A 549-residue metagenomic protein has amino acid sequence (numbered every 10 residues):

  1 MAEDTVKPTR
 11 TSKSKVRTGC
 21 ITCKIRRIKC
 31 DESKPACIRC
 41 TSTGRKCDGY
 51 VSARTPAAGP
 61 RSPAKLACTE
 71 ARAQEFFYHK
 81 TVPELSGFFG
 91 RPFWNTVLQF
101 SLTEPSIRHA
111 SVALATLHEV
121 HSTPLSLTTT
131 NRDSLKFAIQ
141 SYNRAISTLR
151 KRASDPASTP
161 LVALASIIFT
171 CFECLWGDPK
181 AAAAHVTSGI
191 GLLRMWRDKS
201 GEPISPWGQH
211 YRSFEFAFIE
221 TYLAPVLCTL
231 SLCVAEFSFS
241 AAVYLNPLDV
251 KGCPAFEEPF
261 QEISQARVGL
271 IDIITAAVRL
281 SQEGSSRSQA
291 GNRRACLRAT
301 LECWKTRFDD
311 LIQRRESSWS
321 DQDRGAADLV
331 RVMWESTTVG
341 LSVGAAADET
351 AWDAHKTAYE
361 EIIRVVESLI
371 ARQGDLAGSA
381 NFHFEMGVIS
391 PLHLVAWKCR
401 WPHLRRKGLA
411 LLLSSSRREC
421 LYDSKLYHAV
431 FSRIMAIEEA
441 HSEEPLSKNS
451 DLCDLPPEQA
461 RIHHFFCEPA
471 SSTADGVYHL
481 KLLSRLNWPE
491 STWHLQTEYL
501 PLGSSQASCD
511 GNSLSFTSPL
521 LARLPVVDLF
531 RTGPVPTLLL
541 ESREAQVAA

Functional and structural regions predicted by a protein language model:
A2-S52, G87-F88, A157: N-terminal cysteine-rich, zinc-dependent DNA-binding domains of eukaryotic transcription factors
R27, A380-M386, P402-A549: C-terminal region signature
A53-E104, R108-V112, S122-C296, E316-A327 (+1 more regions): Intrinsically disordered, low-complexity acidic/Ser/Thr-rich segments used as protein-protein interaction/activation
F100, H118, F172, L341 (+2 more regions): Residue-level signature for tetratricopeptide repeat
S141, T148, H185, A358 (+1 more regions): Alpha-helical solenoid repeat scaffolds, predominantly canonical TPR units
I146-S147, I190-D198, D309-S317, R364-A371 (+2 more regions): Amphipathic alpha-helical segments of tetratricopeptide repeats
T159-I167, Q322-G344, G378-R406, A410-L413 (+1 more regions): Amphipathic alpha-helical protein-interaction segments enriched in hydrophobic
V343, A347-V395: Structured C-terminal portions of repeat-based eukaryotic scaffold domains
